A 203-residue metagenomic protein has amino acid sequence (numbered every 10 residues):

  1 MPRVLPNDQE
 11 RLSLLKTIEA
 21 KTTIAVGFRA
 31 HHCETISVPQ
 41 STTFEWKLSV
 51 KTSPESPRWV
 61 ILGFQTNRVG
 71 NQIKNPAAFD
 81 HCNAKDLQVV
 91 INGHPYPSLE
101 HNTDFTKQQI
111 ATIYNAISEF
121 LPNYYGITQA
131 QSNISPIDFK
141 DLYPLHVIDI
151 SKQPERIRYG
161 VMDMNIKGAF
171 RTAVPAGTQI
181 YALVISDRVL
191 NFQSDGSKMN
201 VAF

Functional and structural regions predicted by a protein language model:
M1-F203: Flexible assembly/topogenesis modules
